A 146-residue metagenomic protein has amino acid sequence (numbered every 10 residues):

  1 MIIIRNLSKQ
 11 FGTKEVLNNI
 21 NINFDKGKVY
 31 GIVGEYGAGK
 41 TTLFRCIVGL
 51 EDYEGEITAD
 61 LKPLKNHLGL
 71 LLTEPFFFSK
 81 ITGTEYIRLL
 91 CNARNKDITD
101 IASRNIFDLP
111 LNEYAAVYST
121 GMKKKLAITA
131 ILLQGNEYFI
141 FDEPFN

Functional and structural regions predicted by a protein language model:
I2-I4, L17-N19: Conserved structural motif at the start of ABC-family nucleotide-binding domains
F24-K26, P63: Conserved hydrophobic segment flanking the Walker A/P-loop of ABC-type ATPase nucleotide-binding domains
V33-E35: The feature captures the beta-strand-to-loop junction immediately N-terminal to the Walker
G49-N66: Conserved ABC transporter NBD signature motif
E74, K80-D97: Q-loop/switch helix immediately C-terminal to the Walker
I101-S119, K123: Conserved ABC nucleotide-binding domain
I128: Hydrophobic anchor residue at the start of the ABC signature
F139-E143: Catalytic Walker B motif of ABC-type/P-loop ATPase nucleotide-binding domains
